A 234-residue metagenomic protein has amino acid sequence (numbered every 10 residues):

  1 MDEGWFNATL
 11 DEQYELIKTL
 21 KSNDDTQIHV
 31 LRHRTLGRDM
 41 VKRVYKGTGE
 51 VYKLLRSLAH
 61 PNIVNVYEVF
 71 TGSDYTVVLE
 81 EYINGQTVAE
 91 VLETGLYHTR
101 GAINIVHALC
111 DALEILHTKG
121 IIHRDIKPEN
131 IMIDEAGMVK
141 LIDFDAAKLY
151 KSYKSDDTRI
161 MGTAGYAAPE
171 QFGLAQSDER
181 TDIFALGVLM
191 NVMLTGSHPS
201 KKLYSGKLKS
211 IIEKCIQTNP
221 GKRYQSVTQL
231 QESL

Functional and structural regions predicted by a protein language model:
Q13-K53: ATP-binding glycine-rich loop module of kinase domains
A59-E68: Conserved HxN/HPN-centered segment at the entrance to the catalytic loop of eukaryotic protein kinase-like domains
S73-T87, V91: Conserved short submotifs of the Hanks-type protein kinase catalytic core that shape the nucleotide-binding pocket
I105-V106: Activation segment signature within eukaryotic-like protein kinase domains
H117-I133: Catalytic-loop of the protein kinase fold
D157-E170: Conserved activation segment of eukaryotic-like protein kinases, specifically the C-terminal portion of the activation
R223: Conserved HRD-motif arginine in the catalytic loop of eukaryotic-like protein kinases
